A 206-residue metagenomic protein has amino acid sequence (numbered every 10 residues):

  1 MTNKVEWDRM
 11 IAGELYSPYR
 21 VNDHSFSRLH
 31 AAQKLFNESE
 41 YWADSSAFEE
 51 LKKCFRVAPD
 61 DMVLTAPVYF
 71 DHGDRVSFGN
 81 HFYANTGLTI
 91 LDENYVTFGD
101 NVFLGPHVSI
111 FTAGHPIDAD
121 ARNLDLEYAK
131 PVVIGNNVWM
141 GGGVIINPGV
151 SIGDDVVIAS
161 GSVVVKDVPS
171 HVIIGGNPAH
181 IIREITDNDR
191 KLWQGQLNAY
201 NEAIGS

Functional and structural regions predicted by a protein language model:
M1-D60, A179-S206: Terminal amphipathic alpha-helical/low-complexity segments used for targeting or macromolecular assembly
W7-D8, C54, L124, P131 (+1 more regions): Short secondary-structure boundary/capping segments
Y41, V68-S151, N177-P178, E184-Q194: Flexible, glycine/small-residue-enriched loop-and-beta-strand segment within the central core of proteins
E50-K52, L64-Y69: Arg/Lys-rich RNA-binding interfaces used to dock onto structured RNA substrates
V63, T97, V133-G135, W139 (+4 more regions): A generic "structured core" feature
G161, V168-P169, I185-T186: Short glycine-rich donor-binding/catalytic loop of glycosyltransferases that coordinates the nucleotide-sugar
P169-S170, G175-P178: Acidic, glycine-centered active-site loop in nucleotide-sugar glycosyltransferases
